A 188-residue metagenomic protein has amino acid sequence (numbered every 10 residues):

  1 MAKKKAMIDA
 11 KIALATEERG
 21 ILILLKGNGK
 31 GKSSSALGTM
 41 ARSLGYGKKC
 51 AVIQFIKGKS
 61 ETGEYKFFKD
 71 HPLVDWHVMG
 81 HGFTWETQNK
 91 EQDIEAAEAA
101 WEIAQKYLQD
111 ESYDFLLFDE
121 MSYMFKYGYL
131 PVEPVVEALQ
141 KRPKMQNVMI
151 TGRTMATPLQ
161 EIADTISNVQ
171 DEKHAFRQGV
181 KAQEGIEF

Functional and structural regions predicted by a protein language model:
M1, T84, K106-S112, M121-F188: Replace "adjacent to P-loop NTPase cores in ATP/GTP-dependent enzymes" with "adjacent to NTP-binding cores
M1-L22: Extreme N-terminal, non-catalytic leader segments that precede Walker-type/kinase nucleotide-binding cores
K5-I8, E98-E102, V148-T151: Short gly/ser/thr-rich secondary-structure transition/capping motifs
L14-A15, K66-F68, L139-Q140, T157-P158: Short secondary-structure boundary/capping segments
R19-G20, G47-K48, S112-Y113, K144-M145: Short coil/turn connectors at secondary-structure junctions
L22-Q109: Conserved P-loop
F55, E120-M121: Generic detector of well-ordered alpha-helical packing
